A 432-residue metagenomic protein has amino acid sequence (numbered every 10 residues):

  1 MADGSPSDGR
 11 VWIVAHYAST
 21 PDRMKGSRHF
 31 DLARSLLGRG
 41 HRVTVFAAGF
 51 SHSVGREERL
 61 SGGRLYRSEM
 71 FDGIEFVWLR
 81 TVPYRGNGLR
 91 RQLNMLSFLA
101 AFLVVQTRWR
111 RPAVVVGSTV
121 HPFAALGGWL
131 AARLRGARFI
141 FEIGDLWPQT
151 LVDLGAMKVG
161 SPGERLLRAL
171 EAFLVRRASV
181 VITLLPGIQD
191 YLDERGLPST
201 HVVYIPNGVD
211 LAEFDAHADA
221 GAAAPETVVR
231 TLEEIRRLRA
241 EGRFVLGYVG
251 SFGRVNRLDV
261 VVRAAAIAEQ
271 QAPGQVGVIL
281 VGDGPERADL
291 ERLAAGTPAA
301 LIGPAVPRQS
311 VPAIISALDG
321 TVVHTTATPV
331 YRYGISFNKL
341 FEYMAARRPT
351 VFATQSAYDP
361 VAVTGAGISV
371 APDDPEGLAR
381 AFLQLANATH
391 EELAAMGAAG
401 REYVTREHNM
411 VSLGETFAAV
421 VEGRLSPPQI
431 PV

Functional and structural regions predicted by a protein language model:
G49, G187, G208: Carbohydrate-associated surface elements
L103-V104, F123-L126, L130-L134, S161-T183: Membrane-proximal helix-turn-helix segments that form the acceptor-binding/catalytic region of lipid-linked
D193, S199-H201, V209-E233, R257: Acidic anion/phosphate-binding donor-loop and adjacent secondary structure in glycosyltransferase catalytic cores
V229, I235-N256, V262-A266: Conserved donor-binding/catalytic core segment of Leloir-type glycosyltransferases
N256, P307-I314, T321-F341, V351-A362: Nucleotide-sugar-dependent
A272-P273, A288-G320: Nucleotide-activated donor-binding/catalytic signature segment of Leloir-type glycosyltransferases, i.e., the conserved
S356-Q384: Change "using UDP/GDP/dTDP sugars" to "using nucleotide sugars
E392-R406: A short, well-ordered alpha-helix in the C-terminal region of glycosyltransferases
